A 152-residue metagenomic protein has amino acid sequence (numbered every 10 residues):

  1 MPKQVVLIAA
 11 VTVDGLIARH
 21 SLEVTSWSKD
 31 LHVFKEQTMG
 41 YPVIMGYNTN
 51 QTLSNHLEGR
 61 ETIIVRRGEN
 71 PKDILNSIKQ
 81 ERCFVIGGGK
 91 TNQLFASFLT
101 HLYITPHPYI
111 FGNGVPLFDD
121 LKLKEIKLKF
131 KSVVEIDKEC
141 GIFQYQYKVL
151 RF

Functional and structural regions predicted by a protein language model:
M1-F152: Enzymes that bind and transform nitrogen-containing heteroaromatic metabolites
